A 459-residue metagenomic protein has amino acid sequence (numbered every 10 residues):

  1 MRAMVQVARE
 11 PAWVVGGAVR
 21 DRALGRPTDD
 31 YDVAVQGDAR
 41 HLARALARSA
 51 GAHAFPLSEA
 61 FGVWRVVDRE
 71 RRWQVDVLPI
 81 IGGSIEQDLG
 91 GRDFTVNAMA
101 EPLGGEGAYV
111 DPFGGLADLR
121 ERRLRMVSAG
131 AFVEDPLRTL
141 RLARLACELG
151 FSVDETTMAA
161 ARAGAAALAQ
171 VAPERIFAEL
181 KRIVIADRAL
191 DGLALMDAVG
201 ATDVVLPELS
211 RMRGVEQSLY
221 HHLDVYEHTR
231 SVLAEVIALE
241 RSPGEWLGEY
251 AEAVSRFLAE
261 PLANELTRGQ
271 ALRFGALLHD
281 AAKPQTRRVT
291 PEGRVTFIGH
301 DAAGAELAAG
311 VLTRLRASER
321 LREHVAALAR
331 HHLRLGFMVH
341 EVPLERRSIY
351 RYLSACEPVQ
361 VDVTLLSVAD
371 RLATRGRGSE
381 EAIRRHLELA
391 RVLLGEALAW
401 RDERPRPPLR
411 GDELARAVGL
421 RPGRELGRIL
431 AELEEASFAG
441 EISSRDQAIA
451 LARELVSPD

Functional and structural regions predicted by a protein language model:
M1-D459: Catalytic cores of the polymerase beta-like nucleotidyltransferase superfamily and closely associated nucleotide
